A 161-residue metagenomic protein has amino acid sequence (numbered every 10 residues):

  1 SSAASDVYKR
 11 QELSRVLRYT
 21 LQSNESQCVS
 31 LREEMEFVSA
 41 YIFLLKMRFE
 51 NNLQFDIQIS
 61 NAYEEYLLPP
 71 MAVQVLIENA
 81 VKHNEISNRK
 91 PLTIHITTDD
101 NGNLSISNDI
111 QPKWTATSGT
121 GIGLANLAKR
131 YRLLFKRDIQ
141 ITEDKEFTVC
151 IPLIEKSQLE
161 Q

Functional and structural regions predicted by a protein language model:
S1-P152: Two-component histidine phosphotransfer core
I154-Q161: C-terminal end segment of the histidine kinase catalytic
